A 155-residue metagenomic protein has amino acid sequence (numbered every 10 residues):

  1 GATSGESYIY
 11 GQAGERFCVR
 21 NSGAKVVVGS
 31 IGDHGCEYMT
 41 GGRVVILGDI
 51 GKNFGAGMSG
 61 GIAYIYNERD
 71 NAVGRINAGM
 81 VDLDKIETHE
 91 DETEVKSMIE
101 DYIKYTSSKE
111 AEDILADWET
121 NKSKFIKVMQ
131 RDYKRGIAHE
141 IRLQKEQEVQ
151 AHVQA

Functional and structural regions predicted by a protein language model:
G1-A155: Long, distal/terminal scaffolding or interaction modules with repetitive or compositionally biased sequence
